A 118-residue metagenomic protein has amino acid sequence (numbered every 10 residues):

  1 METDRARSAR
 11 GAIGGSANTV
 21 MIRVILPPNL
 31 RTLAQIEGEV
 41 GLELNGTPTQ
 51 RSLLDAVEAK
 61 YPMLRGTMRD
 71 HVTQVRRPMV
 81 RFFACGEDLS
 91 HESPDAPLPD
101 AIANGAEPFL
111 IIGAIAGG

Functional and structural regions predicted by a protein language model:
E2-G117: Ubiquitin-like/PB1-type beta-grasp interaction modules and other compact soluble beta-rich domains
